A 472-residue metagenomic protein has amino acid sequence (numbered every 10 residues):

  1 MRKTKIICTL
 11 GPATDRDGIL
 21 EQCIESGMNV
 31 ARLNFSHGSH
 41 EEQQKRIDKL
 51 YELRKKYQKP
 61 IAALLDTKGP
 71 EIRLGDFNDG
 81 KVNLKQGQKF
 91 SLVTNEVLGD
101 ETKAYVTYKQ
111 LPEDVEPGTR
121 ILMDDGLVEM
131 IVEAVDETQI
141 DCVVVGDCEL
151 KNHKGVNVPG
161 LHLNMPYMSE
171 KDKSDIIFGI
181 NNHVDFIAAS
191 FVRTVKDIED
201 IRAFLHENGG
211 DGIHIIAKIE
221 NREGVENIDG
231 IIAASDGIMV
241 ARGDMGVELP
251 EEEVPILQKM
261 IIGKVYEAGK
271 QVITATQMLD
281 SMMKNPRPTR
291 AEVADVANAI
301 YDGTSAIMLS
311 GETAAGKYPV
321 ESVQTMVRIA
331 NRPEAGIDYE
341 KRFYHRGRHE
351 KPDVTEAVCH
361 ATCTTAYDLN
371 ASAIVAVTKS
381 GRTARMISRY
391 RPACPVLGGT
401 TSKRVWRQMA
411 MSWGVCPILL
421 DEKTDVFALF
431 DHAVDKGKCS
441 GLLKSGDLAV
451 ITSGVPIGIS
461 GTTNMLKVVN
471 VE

Functional and structural regions predicted by a protein language model:
M1-E472: Non-catalytic helical/linker scaffolds that mediate oligomerization, partner binding, and domain coupling around large
